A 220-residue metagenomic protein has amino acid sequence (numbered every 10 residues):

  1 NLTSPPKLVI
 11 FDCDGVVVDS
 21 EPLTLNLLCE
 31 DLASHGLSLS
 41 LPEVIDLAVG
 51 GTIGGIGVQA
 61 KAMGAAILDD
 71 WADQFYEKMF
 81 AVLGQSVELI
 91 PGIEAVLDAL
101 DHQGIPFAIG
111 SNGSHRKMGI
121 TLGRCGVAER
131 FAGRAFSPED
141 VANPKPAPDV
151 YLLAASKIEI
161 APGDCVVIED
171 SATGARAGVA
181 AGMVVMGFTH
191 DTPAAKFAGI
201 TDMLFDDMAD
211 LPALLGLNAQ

Functional and structural regions predicted by a protein language model:
N1-K7, D98, S114-Q220: Asp-based, Mg2+/Mn2+-dependent phosphohydrolase catalytic module
L2-Q103: N-terminal helical cap/lid subdomain that shapes the substrate entry/recognition surface in HAD-like hydrolases
S34, E43-D46, L83, A108 (+4 more regions): Short, flexible active-site loop motifs that bind/organize anionic cofactors or intermediates
S38, P106, V184: Residue-level detector of anion-binding/catalytic polar loops
S111: Conserved phosphate-coupling serine/threonine residues in phosphotransfer and NTP-handling enzymes
